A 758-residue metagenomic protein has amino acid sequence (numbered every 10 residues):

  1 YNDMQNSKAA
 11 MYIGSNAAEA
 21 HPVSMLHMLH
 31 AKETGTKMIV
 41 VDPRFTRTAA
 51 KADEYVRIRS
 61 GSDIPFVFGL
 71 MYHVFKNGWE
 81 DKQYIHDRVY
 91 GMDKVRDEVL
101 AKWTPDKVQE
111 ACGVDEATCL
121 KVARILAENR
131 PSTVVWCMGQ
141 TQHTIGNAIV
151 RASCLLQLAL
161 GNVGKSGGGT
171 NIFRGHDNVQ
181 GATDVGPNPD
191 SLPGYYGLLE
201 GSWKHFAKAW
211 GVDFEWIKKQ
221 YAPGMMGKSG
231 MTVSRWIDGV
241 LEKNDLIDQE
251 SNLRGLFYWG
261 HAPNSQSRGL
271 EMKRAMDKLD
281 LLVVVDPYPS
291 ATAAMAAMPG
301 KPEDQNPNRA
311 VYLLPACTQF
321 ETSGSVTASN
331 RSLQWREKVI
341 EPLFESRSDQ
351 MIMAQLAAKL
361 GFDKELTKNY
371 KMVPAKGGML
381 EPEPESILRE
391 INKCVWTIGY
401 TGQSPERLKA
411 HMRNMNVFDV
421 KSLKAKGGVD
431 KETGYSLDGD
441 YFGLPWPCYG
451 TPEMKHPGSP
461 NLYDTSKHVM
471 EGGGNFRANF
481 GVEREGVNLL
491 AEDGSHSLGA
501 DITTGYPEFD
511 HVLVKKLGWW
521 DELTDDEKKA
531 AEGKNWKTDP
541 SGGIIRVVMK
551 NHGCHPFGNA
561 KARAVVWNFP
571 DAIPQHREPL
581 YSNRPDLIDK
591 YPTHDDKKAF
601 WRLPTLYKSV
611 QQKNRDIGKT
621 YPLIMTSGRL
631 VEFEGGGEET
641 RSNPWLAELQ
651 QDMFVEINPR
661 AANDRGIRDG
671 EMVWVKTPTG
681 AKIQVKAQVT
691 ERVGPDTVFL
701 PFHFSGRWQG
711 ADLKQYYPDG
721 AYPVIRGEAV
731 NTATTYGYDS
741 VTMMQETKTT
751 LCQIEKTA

Functional and structural regions predicted by a protein language model:
Y1-N178, A182-D190, K204-E471, N475-G486 (+8 more regions): Cofactor-pocket helix-loop regions in the catalytic cores of large enzyme subunits
A20, P592-T593, K598: Conserved coupling/switch loop of ABC ATPases
G194-G197: Long, K/E/R/D-enriched contiguous segments that form extended
A296-N306, V610-R615, T735-V741: Low-complexity, polar-biased intrinsically disordered regions enriched in Pro/Ser/Thr/Gly
E321-S325, E632-E638: Short, ligand-facing micro-motifs at secondary-structure edges
M351-P405, D501-T504, V512-K515, W520-K529 (+8 more regions): Long, contiguous, secondary-structure-rich segments that constitute the structural scaffold of globular domains
T451, A562, H576: Active-site-proximal polar cores
K598-R629: Extended boundary segments
